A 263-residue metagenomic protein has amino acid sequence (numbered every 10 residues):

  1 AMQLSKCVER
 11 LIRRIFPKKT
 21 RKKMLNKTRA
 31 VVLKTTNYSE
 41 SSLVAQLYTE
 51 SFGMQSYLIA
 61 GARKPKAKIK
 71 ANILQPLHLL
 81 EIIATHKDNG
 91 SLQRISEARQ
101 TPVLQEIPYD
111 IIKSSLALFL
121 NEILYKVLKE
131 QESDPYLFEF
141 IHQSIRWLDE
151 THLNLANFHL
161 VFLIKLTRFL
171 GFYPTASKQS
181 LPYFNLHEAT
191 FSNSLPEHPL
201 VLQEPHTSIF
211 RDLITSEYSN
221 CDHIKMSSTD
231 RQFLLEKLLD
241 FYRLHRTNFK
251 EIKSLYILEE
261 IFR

Functional and structural regions predicted by a protein language model:
L11, K19-R263: Non-catalytic alpha-helical scaffolds and adjoining flexible linkers that form interface surfaces for assembly
